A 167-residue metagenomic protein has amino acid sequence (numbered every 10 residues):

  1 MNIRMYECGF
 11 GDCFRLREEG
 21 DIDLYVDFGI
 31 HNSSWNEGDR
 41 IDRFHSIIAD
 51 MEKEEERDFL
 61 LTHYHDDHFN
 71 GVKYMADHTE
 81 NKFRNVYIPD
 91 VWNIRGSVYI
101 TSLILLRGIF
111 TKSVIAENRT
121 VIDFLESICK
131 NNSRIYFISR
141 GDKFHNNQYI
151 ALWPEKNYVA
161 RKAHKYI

Functional and structural regions predicted by a protein language model:
M1, N70-I167: Flexible, acidic/histidine-containing loops and adjacent segments that form or flank the divalent-metal
M1-E55, K130-I167: Core dinuclear metal-dependent hydrolase active-site scaffold
F10-D12, N32-S33, Y64-N70, W92-G96: Active-site environment of divalent metal-dependent phosphoester hydrolases
G29, E54-F59, I115-I122: A generic short-segment signal for beta-strand/edge and adjacent turn/coil regions
S33, L61, F110-V114: Generic alpha-helical structural element
W35-I88: Active-site metal-binding motif and surrounding structural segment of the metallo-beta-lactamase
